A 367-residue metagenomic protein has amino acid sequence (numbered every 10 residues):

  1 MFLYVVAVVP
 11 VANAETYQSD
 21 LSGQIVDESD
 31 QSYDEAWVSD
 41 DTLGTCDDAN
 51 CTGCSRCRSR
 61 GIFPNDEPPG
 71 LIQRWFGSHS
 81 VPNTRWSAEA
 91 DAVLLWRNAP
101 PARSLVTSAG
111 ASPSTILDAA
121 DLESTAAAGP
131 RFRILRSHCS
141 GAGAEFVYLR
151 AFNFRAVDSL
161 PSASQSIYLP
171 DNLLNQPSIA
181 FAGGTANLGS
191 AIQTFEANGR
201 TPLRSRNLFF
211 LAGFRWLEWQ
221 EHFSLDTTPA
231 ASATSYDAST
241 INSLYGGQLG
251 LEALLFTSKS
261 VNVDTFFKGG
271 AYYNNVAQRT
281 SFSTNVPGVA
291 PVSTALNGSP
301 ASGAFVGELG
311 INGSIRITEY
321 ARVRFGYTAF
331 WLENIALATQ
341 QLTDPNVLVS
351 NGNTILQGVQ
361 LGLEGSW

Functional and structural regions predicted by a protein language model:
P10-S108, A142, V147: Intrinsically disordered, low-complexity Gly/Pro-rich repeat tracts
G70-H79, H138-S140, G199-S205, E252-K259 (+3 more regions): Outer-membrane beta-barrel proteins
P82-W86, P130, S140-A144, R204-F210 (+4 more regions): Outer-envelope beta-barrel architecture signal
R85, A127-R131, I192-E196, N207-F209 (+3 more regions): Transmembrane beta-barrel architecture of outer-membrane proteins
A90, F132-R136, A197-T201, A212 (+5 more regions): Residues on the lipid-exposed face of transmembrane beta-strands in outer-membrane beta-barrel proteins
A92-N98, Y148-F154, W216-Q220, G269-A277 (+2 more regions): Transmembrane beta-strands of outer-membrane beta-barrel pores
P101-A109, P113-T125, F152-A191, E218-S243 (+3 more regions): Extracellular/periplasm-exposed beta-strand and loop segments of Gram-negative cell-envelope proteins, dominated by
A144-E145, P300, A304, G313-W367: Predominantly the C-terminal beta-signal and adjacent terminal strand-loop region of outer-membrane beta-barrel
